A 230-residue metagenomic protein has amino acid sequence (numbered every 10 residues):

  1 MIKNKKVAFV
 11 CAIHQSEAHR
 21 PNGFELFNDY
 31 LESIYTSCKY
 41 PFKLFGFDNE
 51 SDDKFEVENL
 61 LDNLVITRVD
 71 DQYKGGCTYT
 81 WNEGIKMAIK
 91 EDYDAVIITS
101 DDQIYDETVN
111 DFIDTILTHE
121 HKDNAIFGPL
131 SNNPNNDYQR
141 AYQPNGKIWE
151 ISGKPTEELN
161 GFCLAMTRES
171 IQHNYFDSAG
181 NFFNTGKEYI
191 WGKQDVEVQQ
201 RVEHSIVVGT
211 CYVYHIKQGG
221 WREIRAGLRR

Functional and structural regions predicted by a protein language model:
K5-C11, I34, K43-G46: Hydrophobic targeting segments
A18-H19, F47-V57, I104: A conserved acidic beta->alpha catalytic loop
G23, G180-R230: C-terminal catalytic/acceptor-binding lobe
F24-F42: Short, acidic, metal-binding catalytic loop of nucleotide-sugar glycosyltransferases
P41-S51, T67-D71: Short beta-strand/loop segment that forms part of the nucleotide-sugar
D71-A88: Glycine-rich, basic loop-to-helix element that forms the pyrophosphate-binding segment of sugar-nucleotide handling
Y93-I104: Short beta-strand-to-loop acidic/aromatic patch adjacent to the donor-nucleotide binding site
D106-F182: Conserved catalytic core of nucleotide-sugar-dependent glycosyltransferases
